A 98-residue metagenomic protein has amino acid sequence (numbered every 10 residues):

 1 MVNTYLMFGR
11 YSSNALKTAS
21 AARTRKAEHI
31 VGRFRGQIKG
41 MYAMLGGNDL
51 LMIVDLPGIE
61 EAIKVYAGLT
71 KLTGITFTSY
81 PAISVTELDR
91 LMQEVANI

Functional and structural regions predicted by a protein language model:
M1-R33, Q37, L45-N48, D89-I98: Short S/T/G/P-rich N-terminal loop/turn motif that feeds into the first structured element of a domain
Y5-R10, Y42-A67: Short, well-ordered beta-strand segments in beta-rich or mixed alpha/beta enzyme and ligand-binding folds
S20, A27, M52, I63-Y66 (+2 more regions): Alpha-helix boundary/interfacial micro-motifs
I38-M41, F77-S79: Generic structural signal for residues in well-ordered beta-strands
L56-T86: An amphipathic, aromatic/His-enriched active-site/gating alpha helix that lines ligand/cofactor pockets
